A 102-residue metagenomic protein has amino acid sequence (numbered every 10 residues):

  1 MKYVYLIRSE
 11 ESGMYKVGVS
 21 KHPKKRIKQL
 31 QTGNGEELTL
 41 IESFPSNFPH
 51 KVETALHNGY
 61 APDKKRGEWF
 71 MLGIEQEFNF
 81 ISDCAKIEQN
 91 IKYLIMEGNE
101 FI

Functional and structural regions predicted by a protein language model:
M1-I102: Non-catalytic accessory segments flanking enzymatic or RNA/DNA-binding domains
